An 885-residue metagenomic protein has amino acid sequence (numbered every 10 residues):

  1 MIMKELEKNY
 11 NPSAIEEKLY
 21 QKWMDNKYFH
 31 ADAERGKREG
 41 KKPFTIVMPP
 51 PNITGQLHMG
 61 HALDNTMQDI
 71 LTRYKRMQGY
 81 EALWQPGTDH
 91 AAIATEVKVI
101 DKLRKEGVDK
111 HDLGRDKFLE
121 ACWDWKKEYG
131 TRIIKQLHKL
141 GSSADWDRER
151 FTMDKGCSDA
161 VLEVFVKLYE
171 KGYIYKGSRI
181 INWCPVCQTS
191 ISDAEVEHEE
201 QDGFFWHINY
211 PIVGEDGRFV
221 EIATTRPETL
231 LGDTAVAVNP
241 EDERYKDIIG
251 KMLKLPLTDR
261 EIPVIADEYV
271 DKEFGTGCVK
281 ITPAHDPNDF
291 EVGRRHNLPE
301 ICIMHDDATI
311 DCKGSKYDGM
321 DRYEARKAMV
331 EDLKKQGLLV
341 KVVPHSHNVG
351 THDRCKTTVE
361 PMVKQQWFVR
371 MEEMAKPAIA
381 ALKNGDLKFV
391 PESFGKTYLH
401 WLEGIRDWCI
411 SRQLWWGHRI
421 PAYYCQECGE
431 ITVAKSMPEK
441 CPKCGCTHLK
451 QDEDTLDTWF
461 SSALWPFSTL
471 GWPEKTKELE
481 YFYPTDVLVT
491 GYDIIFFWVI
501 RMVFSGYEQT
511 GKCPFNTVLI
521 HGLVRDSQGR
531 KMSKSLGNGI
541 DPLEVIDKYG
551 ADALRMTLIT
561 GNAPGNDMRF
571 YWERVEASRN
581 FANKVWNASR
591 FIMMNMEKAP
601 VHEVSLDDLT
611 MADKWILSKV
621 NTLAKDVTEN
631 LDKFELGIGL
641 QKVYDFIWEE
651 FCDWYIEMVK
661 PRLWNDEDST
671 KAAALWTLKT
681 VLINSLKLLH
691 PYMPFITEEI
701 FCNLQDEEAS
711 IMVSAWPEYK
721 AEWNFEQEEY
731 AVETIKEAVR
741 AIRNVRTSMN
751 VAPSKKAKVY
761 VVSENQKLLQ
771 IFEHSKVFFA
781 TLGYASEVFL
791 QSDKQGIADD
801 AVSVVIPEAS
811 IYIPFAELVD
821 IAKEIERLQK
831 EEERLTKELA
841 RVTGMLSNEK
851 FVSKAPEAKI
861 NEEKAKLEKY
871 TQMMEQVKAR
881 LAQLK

Functional and structural regions predicted by a protein language model:
I2-E241, I265, T282-R295, P299-G314 (+10 more regions): N-terminal, positively charged nucleic-acid-binding surface of large information/translation enzymes
G40-M48, I70, L103, G107-D109 (+10 more regions): Active-site-adjacent bridging/hinge elements
G60-T72, G79, T88-D89, C157-A160 (+9 more regions): Structured ligand/cofactor/substrate-binding pocket environments in proteins
R73-E81, K102-R115, K135, K139-A144 (+18 more regions): Secondary-structure transition/capping motifs at alpha-helix termini and the adjoining loop/turn into the next element
K105-E120, K388-F389, L543, P564-E576: Short, polar/flexible loop-turn hinges at active-site or ligand-entry regions and domain interfaces
C187, T258, C355, Q426-C428 (+1 more regions): Short Cys/His-rich metal-coordination motifs, predominantly Zn2+-binding knuckles/fingers
W206-V213, K251-P256, G350-R354, Y423 (+1 more regions): Short acidic-hydrophobic surface loop/beta-edge motif
H207, H400-F460, L464, E508-A551 (+2 more regions): Feature 926 captures the class I aminoacyl-tRNA synthetase adenylation module centered on the KMSKS loop
